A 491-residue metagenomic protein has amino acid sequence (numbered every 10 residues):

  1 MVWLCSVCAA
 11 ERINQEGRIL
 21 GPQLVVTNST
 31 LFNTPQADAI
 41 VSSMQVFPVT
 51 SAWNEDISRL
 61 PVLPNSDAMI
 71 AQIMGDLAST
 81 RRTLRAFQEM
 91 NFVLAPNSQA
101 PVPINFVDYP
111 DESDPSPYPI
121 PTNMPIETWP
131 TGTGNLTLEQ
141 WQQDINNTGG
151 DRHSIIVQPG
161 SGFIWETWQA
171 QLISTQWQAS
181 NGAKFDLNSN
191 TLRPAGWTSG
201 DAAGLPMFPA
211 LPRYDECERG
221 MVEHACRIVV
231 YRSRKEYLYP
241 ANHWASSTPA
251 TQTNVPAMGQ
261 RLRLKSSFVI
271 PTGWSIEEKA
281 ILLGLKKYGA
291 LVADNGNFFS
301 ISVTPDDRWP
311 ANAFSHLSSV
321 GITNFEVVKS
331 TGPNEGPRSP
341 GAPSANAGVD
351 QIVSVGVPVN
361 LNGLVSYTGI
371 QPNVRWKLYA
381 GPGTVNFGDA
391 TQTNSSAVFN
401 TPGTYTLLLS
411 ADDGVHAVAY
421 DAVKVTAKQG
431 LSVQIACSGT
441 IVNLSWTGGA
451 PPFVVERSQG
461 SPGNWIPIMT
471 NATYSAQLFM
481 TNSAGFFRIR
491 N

Functional and structural regions predicted by a protein language model:
A10-P340: Short, surface-exposed polybasic-aromatic patches that bind anionic ligands, especially phosphate groups
G341-V349, Q429-I435: Proline-enriched interdomain boundary motifs that mark the N-terminal boundary and often initiate the first structured
N362-G369, Y379, S445-G449: Acidic, Ser/Thr
N373-V398, P462-T473: Surface-exposed, flexible coil segments in extracellular/virion-facing regions
T393-T404, A476-T481: Solvent-exposed segments in extracellular or luminal domains encompassing
D412-A417: Short, solvent-exposed loop/turn segments at the edges of extracellular beta-sandwich modules
A419-A427: C-terminal edge beta-strand
A427-N491: Short, composition-biased motifs enriched in small/polar/acidic residues
